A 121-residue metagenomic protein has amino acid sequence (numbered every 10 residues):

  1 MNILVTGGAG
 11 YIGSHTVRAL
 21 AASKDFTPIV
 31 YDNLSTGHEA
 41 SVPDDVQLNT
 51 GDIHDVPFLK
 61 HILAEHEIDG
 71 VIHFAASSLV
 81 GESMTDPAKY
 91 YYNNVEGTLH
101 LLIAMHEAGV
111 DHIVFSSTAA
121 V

Functional and structural regions predicted by a protein language model:
M1-V121: N-terminal Rossmann-like NAD(P)+-binding domain of SDR-like oxidoreductases, especially those catalyzing
